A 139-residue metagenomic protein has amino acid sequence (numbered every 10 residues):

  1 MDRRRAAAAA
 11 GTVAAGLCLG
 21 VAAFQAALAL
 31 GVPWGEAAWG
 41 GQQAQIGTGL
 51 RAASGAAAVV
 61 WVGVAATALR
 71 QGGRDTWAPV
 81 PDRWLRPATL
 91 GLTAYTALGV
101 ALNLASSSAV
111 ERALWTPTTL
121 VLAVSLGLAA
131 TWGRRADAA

Functional and structural regions predicted by a protein language model:
D2-G11, A29-S54, R74-A78: Interfacial loop at the N-terminal end of multi-pass membrane proteins
D2-R4, A66-W84, S107: Juxtamembrane helix-break-helix junctions at the cytosolic face of small multi-pass alpha-helical membrane proteins
A6-L19, P81-T89: Interfacial segments of alpha-helical transmembrane regions
G16, G20, F24-V32, Q45-G73 (+1 more regions): Core segments of alpha-helical transmembrane spans in multipass integral membrane proteins
G40-G47, V80-D82, S108-T119: Non-cytosolic membrane-interface motifs at loop->transmembrane helix junctions
R86-V100: Hydrophobic alpha-helical membrane segments
V100-W115, R134: Membrane-helix boundary connector in multi-pass membrane proteins
L122-A139: Membrane-water interface at the C-terminal end of transmembrane alpha helices
